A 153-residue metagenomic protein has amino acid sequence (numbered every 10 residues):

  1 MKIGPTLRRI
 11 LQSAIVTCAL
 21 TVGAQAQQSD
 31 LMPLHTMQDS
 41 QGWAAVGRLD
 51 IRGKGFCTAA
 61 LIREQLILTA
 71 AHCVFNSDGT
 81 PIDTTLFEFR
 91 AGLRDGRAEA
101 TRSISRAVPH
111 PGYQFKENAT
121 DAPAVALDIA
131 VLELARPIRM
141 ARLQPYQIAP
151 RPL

Functional and structural regions predicted by a protein language model:
K2-R63, V108: Protease-domain processing segments flanking chymotrypsin-fold serine proteases, especially trypsin-like
Q28-Q41, F75, P81-R139: Conserved catalytic-core segment of clan PA serine endopeptidases
G47, G55-F56, A70-D78, L143-Y146: N-terminal post-signal-peptidase region of extra-cytosolic proteins
L49-F56, A91-D95, R151: Generic detector of contiguous secondary-structure segments
I62, I104-S105, Q144-A149: "Short basic amphipathic alpha-helical interaction patches in structured regions
Q65, T69: Cytochrome P450 catalytic-core helices
T120, M140-L153: Flexible, gly/ser-rich surface segments that form the specificity/activation loops bordering the active-site cleft
